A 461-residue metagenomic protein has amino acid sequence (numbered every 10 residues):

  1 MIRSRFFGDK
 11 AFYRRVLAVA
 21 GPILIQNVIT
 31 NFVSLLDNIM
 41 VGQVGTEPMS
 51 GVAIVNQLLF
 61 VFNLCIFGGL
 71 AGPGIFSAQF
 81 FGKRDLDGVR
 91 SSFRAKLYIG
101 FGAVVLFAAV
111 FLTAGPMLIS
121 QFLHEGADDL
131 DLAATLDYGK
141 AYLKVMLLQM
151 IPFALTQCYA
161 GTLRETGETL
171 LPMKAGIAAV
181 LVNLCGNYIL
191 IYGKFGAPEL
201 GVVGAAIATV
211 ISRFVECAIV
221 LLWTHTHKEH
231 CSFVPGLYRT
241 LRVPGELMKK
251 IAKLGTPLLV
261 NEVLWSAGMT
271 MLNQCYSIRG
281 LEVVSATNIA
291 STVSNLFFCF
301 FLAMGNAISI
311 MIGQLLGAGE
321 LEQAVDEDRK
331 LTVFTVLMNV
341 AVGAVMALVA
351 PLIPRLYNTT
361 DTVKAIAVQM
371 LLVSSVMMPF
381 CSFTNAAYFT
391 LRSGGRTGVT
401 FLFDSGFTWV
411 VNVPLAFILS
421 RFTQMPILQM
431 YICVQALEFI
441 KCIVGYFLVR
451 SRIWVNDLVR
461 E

Functional and structural regions predicted by a protein language model:
M1-A20, S77-Q149, P198-G255, I312-M377 (+1 more regions): Short alpha-helical transmembrane segments in multi-pass integral membrane proteins
F7-I39, Q43-V44, F60-G72, F76 (+6 more regions): N-terminal transmembrane alpha-helices
A18-D37, V145, T156, A179 (+5 more regions): Transmembrane helical elements of multi-pass membrane transporters/channels
I25, I29, V33, F62-I66 (+14 more regions): Residue-level hotspots within pore-lining transmembrane alpha-helices of multi-pass secondary transporters
V28, F32-S50, I119-A133, I191-L200 (+4 more regions): Helix-terminus/linker motif at the lipid-water interface of multi-pass membrane proteins
T46-Q57, G139, L143, A206 (+3 more regions): Small-residue hotspots at the loop-to-helix junctions and early N-terminal turns of transmembrane alpha-helices
M49-L112, F153-P172, V284-A350, C381-T400: Small-residue-rich hydrophobic transmembrane alpha-helices
L70, V145-R164, P172-V180, A205-L221 (+5 more regions): Short runs within selected transmembrane alpha-helices of multi-pass transporters and secretion channels
